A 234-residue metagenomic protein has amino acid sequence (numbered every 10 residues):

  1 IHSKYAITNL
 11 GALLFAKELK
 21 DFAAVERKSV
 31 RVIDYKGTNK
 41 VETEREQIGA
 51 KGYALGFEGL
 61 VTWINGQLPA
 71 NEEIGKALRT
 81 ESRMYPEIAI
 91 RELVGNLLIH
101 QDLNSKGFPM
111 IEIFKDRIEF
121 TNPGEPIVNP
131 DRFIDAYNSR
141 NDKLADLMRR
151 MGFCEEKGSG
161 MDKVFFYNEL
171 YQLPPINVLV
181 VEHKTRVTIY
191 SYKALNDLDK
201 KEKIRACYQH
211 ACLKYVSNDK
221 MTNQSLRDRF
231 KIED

Functional and structural regions predicted by a protein language model:
I1-D234: C-terminal regulatory or interaction extensions
